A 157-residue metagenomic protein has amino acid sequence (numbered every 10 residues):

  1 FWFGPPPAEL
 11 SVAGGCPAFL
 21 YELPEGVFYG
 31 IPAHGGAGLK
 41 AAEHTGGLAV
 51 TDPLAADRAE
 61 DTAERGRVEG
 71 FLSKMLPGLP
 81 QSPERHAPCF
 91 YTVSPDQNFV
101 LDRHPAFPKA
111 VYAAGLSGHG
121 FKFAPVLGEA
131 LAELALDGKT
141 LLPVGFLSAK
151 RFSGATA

Functional and structural regions predicted by a protein language model:
F1-P108: Active-site substrate-recognition segment that forms the wall of the catalytic cavity or substrate channel
R67-A157: C-terminal catalytic lobe of FAD-dependent flavoproteins
